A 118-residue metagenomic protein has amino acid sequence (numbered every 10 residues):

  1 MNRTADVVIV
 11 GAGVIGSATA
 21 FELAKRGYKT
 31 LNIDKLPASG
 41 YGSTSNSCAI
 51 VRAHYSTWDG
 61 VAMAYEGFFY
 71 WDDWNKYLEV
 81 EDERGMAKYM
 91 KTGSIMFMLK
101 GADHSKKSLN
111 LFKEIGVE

Functional and structural regions predicted by a protein language model:
M1-I15, L31: Beta1/beta-strand and adjacent pyrophosphate-binding region of the FAD-binding site in flavoprotein oxidoreductases
T4, G27, S45, K91-T92: A structure-centric signal for secondary-structure junctions around beta-strands
I9-V10, E22, A38-S39, H54: N-terminal transmembrane alpha-helices
G11, D34, M98: Short beta-strand/turn micro-motifs composed of small residues that flank or help shape donor/cofactor-binding pockets
I15, S43, S47: Catalytic-loop motifs flanking and including active-site residues across diverse enzymes
A24-T44: Glycine-rich FAD pyrophosphate-binding loop
C48-E118: Dinucleotide-binding Rossmann-like beta1-alpha1 core, especially the glycine-rich loop that anchors the ADP
